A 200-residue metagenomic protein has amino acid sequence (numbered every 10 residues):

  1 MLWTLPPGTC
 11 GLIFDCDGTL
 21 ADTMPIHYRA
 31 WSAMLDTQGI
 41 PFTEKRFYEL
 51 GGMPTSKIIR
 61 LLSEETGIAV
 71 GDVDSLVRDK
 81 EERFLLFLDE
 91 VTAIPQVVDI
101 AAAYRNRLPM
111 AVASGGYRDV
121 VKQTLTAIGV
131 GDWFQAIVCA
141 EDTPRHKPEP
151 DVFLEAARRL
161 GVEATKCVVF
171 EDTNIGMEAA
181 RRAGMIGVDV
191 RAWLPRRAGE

Functional and structural regions predicted by a protein language model:
M1-C10, A102, R118-E200: Asp-based, Mg2+/Mn2+-dependent phosphohydrolase catalytic module
M1-R46, R182: Active-site neighborhood of HAD-like aspartate-dependent phosphohydrolases
L2-W3, G8, L85-V112, R118-K122: Short, acidic loop-to-helix structural element flanking the phosphoryl-transfer center in phosphate-processing enzymes
L20, A93, M110-A113, R145 (+1 more regions): Conserved SAM-binding loop
I26, L50-P54, D79, T92-Q96 (+3 more regions): Short beta->alpha linker loops
M34, P54-A69, T124, A156-A157: Helix-loop "lid/cap" segments that line or gate small-molecule binding pockets
I40-F42, I68, V130, V162: Helix N-cap/coil-helix junction residues
P41, S63-D99: Metal-dependent phosphoesterase signature
